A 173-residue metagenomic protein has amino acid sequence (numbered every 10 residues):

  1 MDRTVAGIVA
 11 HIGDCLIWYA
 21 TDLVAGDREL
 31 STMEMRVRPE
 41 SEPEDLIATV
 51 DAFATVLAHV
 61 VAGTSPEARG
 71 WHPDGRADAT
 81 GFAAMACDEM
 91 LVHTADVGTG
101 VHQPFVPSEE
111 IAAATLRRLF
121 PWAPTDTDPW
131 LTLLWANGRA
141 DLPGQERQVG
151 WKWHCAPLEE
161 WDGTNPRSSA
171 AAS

Functional and structural regions predicted by a protein language model:
M1, T21-T32, A48-A52, G63-S173: Structured surface interface patches that mediate subunit assembly and partner/cofactor docking
A6-A25: Alpha-helical bundle segments that constitute or directly flank the non-heme di-iron/ferroxidase center
I8, L57, H93: Hydrophobic pocket/interface hotspot
H11, V60, A136: Conserved catalytic core of Hanks-type protein kinase domains
C15, T49-V60: C-terminal ligand-sensing/allosteric alpha-helical core of TetR-family HTH transcriptional regulators
R38-F53: A short, structured beta-strand-centered segment in the mid-to-C-terminal lobe of catalytic cores from group-transfer
